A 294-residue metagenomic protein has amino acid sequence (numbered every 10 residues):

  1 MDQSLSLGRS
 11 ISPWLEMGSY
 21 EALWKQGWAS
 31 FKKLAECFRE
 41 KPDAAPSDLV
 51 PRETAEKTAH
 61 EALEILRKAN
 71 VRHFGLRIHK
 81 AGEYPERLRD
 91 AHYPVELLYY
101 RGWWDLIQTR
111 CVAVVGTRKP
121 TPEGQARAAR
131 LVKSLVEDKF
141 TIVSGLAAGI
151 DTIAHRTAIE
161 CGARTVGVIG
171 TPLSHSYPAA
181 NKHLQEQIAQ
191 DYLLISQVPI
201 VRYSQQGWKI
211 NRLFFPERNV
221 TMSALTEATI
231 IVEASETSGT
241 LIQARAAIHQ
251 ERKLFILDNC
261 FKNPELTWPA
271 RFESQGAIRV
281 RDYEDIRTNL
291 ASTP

Functional and structural regions predicted by a protein language model:
M1-E16, H79-P294: Glycine-biased, small-residue-rich flexible motifs in mid-sequence functional cores and linkers
M1-G82: Short, small/acidic-rich helices and loops at N termini and domain boundaries of DNA replication/processing enzymes
